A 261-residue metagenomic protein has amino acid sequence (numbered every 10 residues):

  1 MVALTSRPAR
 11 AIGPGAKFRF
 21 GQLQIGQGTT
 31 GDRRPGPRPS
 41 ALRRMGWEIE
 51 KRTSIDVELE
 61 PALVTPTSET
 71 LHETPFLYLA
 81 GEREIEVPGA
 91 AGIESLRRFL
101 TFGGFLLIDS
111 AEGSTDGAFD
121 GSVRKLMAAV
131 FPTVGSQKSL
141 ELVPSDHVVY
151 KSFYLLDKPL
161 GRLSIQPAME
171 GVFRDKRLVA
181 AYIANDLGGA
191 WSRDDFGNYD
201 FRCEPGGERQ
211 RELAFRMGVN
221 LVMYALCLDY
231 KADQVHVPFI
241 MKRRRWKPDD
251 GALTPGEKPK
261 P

Functional and structural regions predicted by a protein language model:
M1-R10: N-terminal export signals
A9-F76, R83, L187-G188, G197 (+1 more regions): Aromatic-Pro/Gly-enriched surface loop or interdomain linker that acts as a lid/target-recognition segment
I12-A16, E69-E73, G92, F99-T101 (+3 more regions): Extracellular/periplasmic catalytic domains that process cell-envelope and extracellular macromolecules
R19, G28-R33, G113-F215, V219 (+2 more regions): An acidic, glycine-rich "communication" segment
P39-G46, I93, R97, D120 (+2 more regions): Extracytoplasmic/secreted envelope proteins and their assembly/folding machinery, especially bacterial periplasmic
E60-P66, G89-S95, S164-A168: Alpha-helical scaffolding within the catalytic cores of extracellular/periplasmic polymer-degrading hydrolases
F76-D120: Short alpha-beta junction capping motif
G104, A128-P132, V222, L226 (+1 more regions): Hydrophobic/aromatic-lined pockets within catalytic cores
